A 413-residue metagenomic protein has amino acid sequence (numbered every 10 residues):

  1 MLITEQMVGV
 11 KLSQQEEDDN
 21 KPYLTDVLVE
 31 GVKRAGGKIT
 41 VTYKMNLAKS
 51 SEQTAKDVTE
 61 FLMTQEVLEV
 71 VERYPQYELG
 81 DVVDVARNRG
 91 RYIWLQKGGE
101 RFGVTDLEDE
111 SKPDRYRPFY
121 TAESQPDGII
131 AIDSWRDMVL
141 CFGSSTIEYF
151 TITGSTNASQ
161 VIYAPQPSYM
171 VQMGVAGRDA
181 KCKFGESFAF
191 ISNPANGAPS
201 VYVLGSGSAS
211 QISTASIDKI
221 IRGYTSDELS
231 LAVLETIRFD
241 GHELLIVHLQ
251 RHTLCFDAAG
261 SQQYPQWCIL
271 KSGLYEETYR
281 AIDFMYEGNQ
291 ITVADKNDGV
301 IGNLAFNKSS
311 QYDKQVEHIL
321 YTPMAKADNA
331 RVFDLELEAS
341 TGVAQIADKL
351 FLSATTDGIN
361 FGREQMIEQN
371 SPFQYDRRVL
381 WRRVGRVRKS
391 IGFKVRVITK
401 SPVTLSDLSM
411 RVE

Functional and structural regions predicted by a protein language model:
M1-I3, K44-L47, Y169-V175, E338: A structural micro-motif recognizing beta-strand termini and the immediately following turn/loop segments
L2-E72: Small/polar beta-strand repeat architecture
Q15-L24, E52-T54, V58, S155-Y163 (+3 more regions): Acidic Ser/Thr/Pro-rich low-complexity disordered segments that often serve as glycosylated linkers/stalks around
L28-R34, T59-M63, V83-A86, A131-I132 (+3 more regions): Short, exposed beta-strand/loop patches in secreted or surface proteins that constitute
K38-V41, E60, L68-V71, Y92 (+8 more regions): Hydrophobic residues embedded in beta-strands of well-ordered beta-sheets
T42-Q53, G98, L249-R251, K296-N297: Secondary-structure transition/turn motif
K56, Q172-S187, P194-E413: Beta-sheet repeat architectures centered on beta-propellers
V71-R91, L95-L231: Beta-propeller and closely related beta-pinwheel folds
